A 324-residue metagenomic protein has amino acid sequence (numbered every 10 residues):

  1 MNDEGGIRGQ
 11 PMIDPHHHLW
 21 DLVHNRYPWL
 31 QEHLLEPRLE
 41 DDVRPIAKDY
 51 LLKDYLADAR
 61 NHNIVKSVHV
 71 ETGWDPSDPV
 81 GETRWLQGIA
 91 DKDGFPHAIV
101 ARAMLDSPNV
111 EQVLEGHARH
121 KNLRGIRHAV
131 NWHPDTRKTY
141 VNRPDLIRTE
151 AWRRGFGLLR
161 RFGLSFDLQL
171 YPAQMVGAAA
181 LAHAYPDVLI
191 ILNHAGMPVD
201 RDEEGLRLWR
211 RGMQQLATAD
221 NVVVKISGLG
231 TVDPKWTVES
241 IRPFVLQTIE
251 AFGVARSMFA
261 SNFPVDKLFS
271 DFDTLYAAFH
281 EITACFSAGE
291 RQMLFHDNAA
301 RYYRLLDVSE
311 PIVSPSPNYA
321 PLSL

Functional and structural regions predicted by a protein language model:
M1-I13, L22-A57, K66, Q247 (+2 more regions): Mid-to-C-terminal alpha-helical segments outside catalytic/metal-binding sites
E4-G5, S77-A173, A180, K225-V232: Active-site gating/metal-coordination segments in enzymes
G9-P11, H62-V68, K92-A98, H120-R124 (+4 more regions): Short, well-ordered coil/turn segments that N-cap beta-strands
P11-D21, R60, N142, E150-A151 (+3 more regions): A generic "structured core" feature
H16, S67, I99, I126 (+6 more regions): Conserved, mostly hydrophobic/aromatic
D21-K66, H120-R143, R148, V188-L189 (+2 more regions): Active-site gating loops and adjacent loop-to-helix segments of metal-dependent hydrolytic enzymes
P45-I46, G73-V80, A103-E111, L170-V176 (+3 more regions): Acidic-and-aromatic substrate-binding clefts and catalytic sites of carbohydrate-active enzymes
N142-M258, I312-V313, P317-L324: Catalytic pocket-lining loop regions of alpha/beta-barrel enzymes, especially the amidohydrolase/enolase/GH5 lineages
